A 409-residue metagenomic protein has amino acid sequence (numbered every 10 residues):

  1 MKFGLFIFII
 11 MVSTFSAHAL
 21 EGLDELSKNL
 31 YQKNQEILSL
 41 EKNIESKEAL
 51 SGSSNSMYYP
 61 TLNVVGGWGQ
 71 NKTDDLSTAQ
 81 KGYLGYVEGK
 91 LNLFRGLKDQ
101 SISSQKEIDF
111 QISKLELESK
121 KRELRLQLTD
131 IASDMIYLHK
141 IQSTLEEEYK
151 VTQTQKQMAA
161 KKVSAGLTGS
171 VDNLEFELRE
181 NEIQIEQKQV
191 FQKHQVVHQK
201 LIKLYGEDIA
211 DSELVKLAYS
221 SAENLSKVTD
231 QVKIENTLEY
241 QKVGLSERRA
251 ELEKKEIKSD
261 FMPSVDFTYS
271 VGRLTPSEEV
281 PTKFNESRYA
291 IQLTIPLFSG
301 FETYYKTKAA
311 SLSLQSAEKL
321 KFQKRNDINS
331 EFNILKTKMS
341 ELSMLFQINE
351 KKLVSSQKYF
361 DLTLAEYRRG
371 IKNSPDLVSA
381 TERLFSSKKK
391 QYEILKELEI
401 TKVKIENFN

Functional and structural regions predicted by a protein language model:
G4-S13: Sec-dependent N-terminal signal peptides
H18-N63, L167-G169, Y205-E251, L297 (+2 more regions): Bacterial Sec-pathway N-terminal export signals of envelope proteins
E21, L117, K121-N236, L335-K338 (+5 more regions): Periplasmic alpha-helical coiled-coil/stalk elements that build and connect Gram-negative outer-membrane
S39-S54, K120, L124-E147, T154 (+5 more regions): Amphipathic alpha-helical coiled-coil segments
T61-Q80, L93-S119, R248, D260-S287 (+2 more regions): Small/polar (Gly/Ser/Thr/Ala-rich) solvent-exposed segments that form structured loops/beta-strands/short helices used
G82-L84, D130, E286-R288: Transmembrane beta-barrel architecture of outer-membrane proteins
V87-G89, I291: Membrane-embedded beta-strands of outer-membrane beta-barrel proteins, especially the hydrophobic/small aromatic
